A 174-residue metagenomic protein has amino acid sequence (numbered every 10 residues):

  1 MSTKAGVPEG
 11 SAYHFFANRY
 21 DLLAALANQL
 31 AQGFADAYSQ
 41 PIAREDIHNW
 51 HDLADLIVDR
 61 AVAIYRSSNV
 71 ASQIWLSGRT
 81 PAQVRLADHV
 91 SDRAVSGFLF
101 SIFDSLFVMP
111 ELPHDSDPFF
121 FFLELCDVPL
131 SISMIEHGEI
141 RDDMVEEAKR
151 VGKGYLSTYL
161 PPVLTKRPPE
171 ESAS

Functional and structural regions predicted by a protein language model:
M1-D21: Helix-turn-helix
F15-S39, D59: An amphipathic alpha-helix adjacent to DNA-recognition modules
L23, A27, A31, A54 (+3 more regions): Amphipathic, non-transmembrane alpha-helical scaffold segments
A25, S39-R66: Hydrophobic alpha-helical connector segments
Y38-E45, S72-R79, S133-H137: Secondary-structure edge/capping motif, primarily at the C-terminal ends of alpha-helices and the immediately following
I47-L53, S67-F98: Short secondary-structure transition hinges
D55, D59, S96-F100, D104 (+3 more regions): An amphipathic alpha-helix signature
Q73, R85, S105-G152, V163-P169: Hydrophobic/aromatic-rich alpha-helical bundle segments in the mid-to-C-terminal region
